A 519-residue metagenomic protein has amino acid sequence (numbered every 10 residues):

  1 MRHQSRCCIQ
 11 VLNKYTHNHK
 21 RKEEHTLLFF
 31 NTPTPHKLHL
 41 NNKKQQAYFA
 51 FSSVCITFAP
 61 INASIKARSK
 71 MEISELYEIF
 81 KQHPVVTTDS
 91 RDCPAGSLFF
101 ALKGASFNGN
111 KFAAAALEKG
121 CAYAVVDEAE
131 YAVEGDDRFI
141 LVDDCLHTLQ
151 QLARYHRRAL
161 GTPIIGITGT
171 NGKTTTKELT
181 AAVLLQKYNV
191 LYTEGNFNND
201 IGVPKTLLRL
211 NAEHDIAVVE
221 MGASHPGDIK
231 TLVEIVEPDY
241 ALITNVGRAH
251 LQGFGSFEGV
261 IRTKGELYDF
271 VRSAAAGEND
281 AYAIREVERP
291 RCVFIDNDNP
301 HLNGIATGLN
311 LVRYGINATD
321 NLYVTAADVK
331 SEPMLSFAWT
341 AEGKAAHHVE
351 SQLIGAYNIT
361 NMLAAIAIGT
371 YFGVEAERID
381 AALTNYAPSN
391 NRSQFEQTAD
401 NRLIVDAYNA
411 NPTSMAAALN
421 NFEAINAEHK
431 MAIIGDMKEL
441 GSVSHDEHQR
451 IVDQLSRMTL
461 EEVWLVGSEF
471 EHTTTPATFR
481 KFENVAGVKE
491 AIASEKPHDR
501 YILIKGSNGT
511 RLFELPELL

Functional and structural regions predicted by a protein language model:
R2, C7-I9, K22-E23, L28-N31 (+1 more regions): N-terminal amphipathic/hydrophobic targeting modules at extreme N-termini, encompassing cleavable Sec/SRP-type signal
Y15, K37, Y48, I56-S64: Short, positively charged and aromatic/hydrophobic N-terminal segments
Q46, I65, S74, H147-C292 (+5 more regions): Phosphate-binding loop of NTP-binding sites
S53, T57, A63-Q151, Y155 (+4 more regions): N-terminal leader/targeting and accessory segments in enzymes
E72-S74, E130-G135, L242-R402, A427-E428 (+3 more regions): Acidic, Mg2+-coordinating active-site environments of NTP-dependent enzymes
S97, A116, L152, I167 (+13 more regions): Residue-level signal for inorganic ion chemistry
G104-F107, P388-N391, A407-T478, S507: Active-site beta-alpha connecting loops in nucleotide-dependent enzymes
I167, N390-R392, G509-L515: ATP-dependent carboxylate/acyl-activation modules
